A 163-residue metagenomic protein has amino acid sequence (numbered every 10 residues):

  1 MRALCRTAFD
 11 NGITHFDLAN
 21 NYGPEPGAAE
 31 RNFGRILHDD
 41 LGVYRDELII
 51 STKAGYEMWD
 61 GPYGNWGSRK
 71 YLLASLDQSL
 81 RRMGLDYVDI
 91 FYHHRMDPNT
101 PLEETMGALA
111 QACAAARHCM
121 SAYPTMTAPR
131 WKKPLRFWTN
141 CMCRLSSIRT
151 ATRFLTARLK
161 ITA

Functional and structural regions predicted by a protein language model:
M1-A8, W66-G84, L102-E104, W131-L135 (+1 more regions): Short, acidic/polar
M1-L48, A114: N-terminal binding-site loop/beta-alpha segment at the start of enzyme catalytic domains that lines or forms
A8, F16, F33, I50 (+5 more regions): Conserved, mostly hydrophobic/aromatic
Y44-M58, R149-T152: A short, structured active-site edge motif that brings together acidic residues
R45, L85-D86: Active-site acidic short loop of glycosyltransferases
E57-L73, H94-T100: Active-site mouth loops of central-metabolism enzymes
M96-A163: Beta/alpha (TIM)-barrel catalytic core signal, keyed to glycine-rich beta->alpha loops juxtaposed to Asp/Glu that bind
